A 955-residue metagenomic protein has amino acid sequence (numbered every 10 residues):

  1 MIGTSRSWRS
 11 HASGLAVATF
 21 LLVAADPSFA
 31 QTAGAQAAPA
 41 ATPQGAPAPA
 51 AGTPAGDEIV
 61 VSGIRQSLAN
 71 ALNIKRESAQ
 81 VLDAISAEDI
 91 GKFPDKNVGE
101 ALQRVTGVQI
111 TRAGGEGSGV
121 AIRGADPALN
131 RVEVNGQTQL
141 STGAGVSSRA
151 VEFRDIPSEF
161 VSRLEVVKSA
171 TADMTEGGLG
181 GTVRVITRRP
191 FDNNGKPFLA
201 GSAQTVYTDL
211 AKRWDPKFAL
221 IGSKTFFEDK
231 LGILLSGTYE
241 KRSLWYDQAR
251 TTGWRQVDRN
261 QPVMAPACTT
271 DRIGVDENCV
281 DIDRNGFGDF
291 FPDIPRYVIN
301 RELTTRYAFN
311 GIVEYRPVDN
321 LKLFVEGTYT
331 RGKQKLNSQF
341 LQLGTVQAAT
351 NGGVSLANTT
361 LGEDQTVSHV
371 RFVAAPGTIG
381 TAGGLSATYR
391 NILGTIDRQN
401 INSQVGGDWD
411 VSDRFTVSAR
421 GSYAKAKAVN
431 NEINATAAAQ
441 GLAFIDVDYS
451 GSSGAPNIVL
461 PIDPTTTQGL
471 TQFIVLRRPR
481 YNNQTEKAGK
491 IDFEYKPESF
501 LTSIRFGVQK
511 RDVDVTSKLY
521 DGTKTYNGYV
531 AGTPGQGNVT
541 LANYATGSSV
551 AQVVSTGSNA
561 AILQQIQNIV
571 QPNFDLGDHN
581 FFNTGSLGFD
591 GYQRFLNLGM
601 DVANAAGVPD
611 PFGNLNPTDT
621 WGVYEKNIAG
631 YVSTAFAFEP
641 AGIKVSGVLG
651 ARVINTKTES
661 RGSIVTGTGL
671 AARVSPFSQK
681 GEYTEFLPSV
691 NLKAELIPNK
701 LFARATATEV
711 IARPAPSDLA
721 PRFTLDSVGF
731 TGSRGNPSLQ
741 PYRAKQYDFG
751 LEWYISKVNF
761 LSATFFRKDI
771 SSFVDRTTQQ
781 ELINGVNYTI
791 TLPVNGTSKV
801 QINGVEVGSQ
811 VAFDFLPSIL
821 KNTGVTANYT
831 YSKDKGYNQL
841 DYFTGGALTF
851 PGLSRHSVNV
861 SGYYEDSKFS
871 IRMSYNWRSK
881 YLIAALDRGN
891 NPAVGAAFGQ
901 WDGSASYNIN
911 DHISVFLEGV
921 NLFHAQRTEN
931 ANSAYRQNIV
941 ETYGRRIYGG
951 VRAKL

Functional and structural regions predicted by a protein language model:
T4, G528, T823, W877-L886 (+1 more regions): C-terminal beta-signal and adjacent terminal beta-strands/loops of Gram-negative outer-membrane beta-barrel proteins
V60-F93, G119, P127, Q137 (+1 more regions): N-terminal periplasmic "start-of-domain" segments of outer-membrane beta-barrel proteins
G99-S141, K168: Extracytoplasmic beta-strand/coil segments of soluble accessory domains associated with Gram-negative outer-membrane
G145-A150, E159-V166, D173-R272, R301-F309 (+2 more regions): Outer-membrane beta-barrel translocator/receptor signature
T187, A203-V206, W214-T225, D293-S338 (+13 more regions): Outer-membrane beta-barrel transmembrane strands
N260-P292, V354-L385, D446-Q472, V530-D619 (+1 more regions): Flexible glycine-rich, low-complexity coil/linker segments exposed to the extracellular/periplasmic environment
R398-N400, D619, V623-E625, I711-I770 (+4 more regions): Outer-membrane beta-barrel signature, preferentially recognizing the C-terminal barrel domain of Gram-negative
R767-D769, E781, V786-A885, F923: Gram-negative outer-membrane beta-barrel transporters
